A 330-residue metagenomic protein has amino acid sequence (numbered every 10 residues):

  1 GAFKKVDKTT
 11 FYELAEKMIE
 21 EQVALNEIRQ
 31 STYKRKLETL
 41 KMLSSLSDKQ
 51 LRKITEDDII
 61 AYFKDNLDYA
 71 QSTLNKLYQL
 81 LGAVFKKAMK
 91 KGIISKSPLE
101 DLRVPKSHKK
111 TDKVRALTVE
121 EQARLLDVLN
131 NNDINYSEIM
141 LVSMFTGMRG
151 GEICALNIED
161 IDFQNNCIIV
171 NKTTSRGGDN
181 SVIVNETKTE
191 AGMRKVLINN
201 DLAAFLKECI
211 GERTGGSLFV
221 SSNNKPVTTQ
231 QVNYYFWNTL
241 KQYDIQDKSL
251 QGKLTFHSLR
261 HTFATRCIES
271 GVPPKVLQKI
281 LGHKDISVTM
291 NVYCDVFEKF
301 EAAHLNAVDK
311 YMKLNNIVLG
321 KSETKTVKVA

Functional and structural regions predicted by a protein language model:
G1-T9, E13-K17, L25, A61 (+4 more regions): Basic/aromatic DNA-contact patch characteristic of tyrosine site-specific recombinases
D7, E16-I93, T111, K225-Q231 (+2 more regions): N-terminal core-binding DNA-recognition domain of tyrosine site-specific recombinases/integrases
Q71, D127-Y136, T146, V196 (+4 more regions): Short, basic (Lys/Arg/His-rich) helix/loop patches that form interaction surfaces in the mid-to-C-terminal regions
N75, K90, I94-L156, Q164 (+1 more regions): Basic, Lys/Arg- and aromatic-enriched nucleic-acid-binding interface segment
S107-K109, D133, G151, N165-L197 (+1 more regions): Basic, Lys/Arg-rich DNA-contacting stretches centered on the C-terminal catalytic core of tyrosine recombinase systems
H108, A116, T174, L281-A307: Catalytic-site neighborhood detector that most strongly recognizes the C-terminal catalytic loop/helix of tyrosine
D160-C167, V272-C294: Short, polar N-cap/turn motifs at the start of nucleic acid-interacting alpha helices
N165, R176-G178, V184-M193, N200-L202 (+2 more regions): C-terminal secondary-structure termini that scaffold catalytic or DNA-interacting sites
